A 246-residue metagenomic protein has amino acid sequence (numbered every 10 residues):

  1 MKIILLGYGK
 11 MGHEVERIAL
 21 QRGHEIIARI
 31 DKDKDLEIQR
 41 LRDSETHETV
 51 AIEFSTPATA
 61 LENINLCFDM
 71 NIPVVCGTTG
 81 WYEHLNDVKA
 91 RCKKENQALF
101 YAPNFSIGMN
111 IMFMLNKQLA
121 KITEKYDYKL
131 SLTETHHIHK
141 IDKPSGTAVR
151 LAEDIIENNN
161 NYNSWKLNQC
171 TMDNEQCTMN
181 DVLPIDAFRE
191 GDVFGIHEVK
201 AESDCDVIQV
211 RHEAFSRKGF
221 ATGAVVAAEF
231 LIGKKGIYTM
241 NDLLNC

Functional and structural regions predicted by a protein language model:
K2, L6, K10-L41, Y126-C246: C-terminal substrate-binding/catalytic lobe of Rossmann-fold NAD(P)-dependent oxidoreductases
L20, F68, K93, E124: Anion (oxyanion) recognition and catalysis
I26, V74-V75, A98-L99: Hydrophobic beta-strand scaffold residues
D31-D35, T78-Y82, F105: Short, acidic/turn-prone active-site loops that include or flank metal/cofactor- and phosphate-binding residues
D43-G77, N86-A90: Rossmann-fold NAD(P) dinucleotide-binding segment
N65, T78-L99, N110-K121: Rossmann-fold NAD(P)-binding glycine/threonine-rich loop
